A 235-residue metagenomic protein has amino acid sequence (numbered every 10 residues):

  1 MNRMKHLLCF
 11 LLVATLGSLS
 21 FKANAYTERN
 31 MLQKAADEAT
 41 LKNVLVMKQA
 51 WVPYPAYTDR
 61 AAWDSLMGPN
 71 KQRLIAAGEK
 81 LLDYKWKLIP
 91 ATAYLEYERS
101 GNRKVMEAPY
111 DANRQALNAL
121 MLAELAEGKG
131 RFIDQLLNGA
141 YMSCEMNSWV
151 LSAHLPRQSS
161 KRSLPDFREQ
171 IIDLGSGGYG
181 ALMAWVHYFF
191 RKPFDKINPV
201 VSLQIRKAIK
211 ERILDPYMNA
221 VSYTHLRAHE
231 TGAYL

Functional and structural regions predicted by a protein language model:
M1-T27: Bacterial Sec-dependent N-terminal signal peptides
Y26-E98: Low-complexity, Ser/Thr/Pro/Gly-enriched N-terminal "stalk/linker" regions
G78-I89, L136-H154, V201-Y223: Long, well-ordered core segments of solenoidal/helical folds
W86, N102, P109-L136, C144: Short, solvent-exposed loop/edge-beta patches enriched in aromatic
E98-N102, S152-E169: Acidic/His metal-coordination segments adjacent to aromatic residues that form catalytic metal sites in metalloenzymes
S100-D111, D166-L174, G232: Short, solvent-exposed segments of well-ordered alpha helices
Q115-G130, G178-I197, A233: Well-ordered alpha-helical scaffold segments within catalytic/enzyme domains
T224-T231: Conserved small/polar residues in nucleotide/adenosyl-binding loops
